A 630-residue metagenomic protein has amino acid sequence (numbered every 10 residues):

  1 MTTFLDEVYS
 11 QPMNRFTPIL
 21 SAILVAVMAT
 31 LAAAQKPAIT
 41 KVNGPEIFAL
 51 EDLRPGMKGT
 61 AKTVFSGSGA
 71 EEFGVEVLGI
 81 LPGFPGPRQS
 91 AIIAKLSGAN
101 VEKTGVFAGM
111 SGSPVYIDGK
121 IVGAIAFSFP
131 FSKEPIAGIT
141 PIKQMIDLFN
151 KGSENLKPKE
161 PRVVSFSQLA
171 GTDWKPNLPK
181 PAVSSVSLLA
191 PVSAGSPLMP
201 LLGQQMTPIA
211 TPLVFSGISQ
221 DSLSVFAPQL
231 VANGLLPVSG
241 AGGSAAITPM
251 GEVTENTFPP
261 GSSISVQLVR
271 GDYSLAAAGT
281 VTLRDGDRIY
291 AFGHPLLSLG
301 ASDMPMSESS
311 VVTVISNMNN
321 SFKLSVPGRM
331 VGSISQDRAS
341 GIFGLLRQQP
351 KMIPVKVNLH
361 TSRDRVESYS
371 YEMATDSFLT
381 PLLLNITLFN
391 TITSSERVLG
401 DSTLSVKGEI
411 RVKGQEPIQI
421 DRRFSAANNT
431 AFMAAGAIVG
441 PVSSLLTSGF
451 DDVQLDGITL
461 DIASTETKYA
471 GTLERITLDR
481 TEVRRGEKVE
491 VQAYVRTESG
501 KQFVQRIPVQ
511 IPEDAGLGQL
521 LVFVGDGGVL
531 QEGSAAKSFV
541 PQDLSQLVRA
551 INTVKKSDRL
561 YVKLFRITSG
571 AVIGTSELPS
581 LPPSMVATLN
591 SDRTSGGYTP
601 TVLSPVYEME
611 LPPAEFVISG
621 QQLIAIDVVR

Functional and structural regions predicted by a protein language model:
T2-T3, T17, A26: Ala/Thr-enriched low-complexity intrinsically disordered regions
F4-L5, L31: N-terminal secretion targeting segments of exported proteins
D6-L20: Bacterial N-terminal signal peptides that target proteins for export
Y9, A29-T30: A general, composition-driven signal for non-globular sequence regions
S21-A29: Bacterial N-terminal signal peptides
L31-R630: Terminal presequence/propeptide segments associated with secretion/organelle targeting and zymogen/polyprotein
